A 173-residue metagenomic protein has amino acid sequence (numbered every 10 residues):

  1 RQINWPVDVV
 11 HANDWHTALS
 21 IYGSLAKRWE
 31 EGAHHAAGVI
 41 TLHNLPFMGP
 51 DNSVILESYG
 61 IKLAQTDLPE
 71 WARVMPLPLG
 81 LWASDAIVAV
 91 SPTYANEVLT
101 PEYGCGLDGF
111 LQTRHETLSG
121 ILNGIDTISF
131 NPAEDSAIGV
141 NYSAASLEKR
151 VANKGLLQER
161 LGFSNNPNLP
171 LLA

Functional and structural regions predicted by a protein language model:
R1-A173: Catalytic cores of nucleotide-sugar-dependent glycosyltransferases that transfer UDP/GDP/TDP-activated
